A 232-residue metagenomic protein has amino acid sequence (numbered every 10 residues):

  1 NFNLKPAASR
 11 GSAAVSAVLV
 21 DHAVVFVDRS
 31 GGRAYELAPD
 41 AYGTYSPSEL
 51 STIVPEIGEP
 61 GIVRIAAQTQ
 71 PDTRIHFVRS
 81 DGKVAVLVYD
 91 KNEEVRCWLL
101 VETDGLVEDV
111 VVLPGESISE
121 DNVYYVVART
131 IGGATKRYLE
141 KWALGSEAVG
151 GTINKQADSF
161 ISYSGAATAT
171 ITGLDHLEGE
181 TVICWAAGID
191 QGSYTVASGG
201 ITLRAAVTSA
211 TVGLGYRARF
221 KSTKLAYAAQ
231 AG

Functional and structural regions predicted by a protein language model:
F2-A13, A17-A23, D28-G232: Beta-sheet repeat architectures centered on beta-propellers
